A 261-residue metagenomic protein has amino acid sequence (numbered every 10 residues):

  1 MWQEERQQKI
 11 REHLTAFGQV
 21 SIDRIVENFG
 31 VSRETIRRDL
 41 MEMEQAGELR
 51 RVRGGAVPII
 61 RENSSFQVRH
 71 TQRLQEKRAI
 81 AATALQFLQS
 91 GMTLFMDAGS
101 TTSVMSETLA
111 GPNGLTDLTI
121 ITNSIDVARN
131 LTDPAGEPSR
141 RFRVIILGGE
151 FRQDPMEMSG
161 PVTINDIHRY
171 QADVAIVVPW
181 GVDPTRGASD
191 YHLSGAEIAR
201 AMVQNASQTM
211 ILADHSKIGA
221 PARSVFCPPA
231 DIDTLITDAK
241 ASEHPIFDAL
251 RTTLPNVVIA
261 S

Functional and structural regions predicted by a protein language model:
W2-I25, G30-E34, E44-Q45, I121 (+1 more regions): Conserved phosphate- and dinucleotide-binding cores of soluble alpha/beta proteins, encompassing both enzyme active
W2-K9, T15-D23, E27-F29, R33-S100 (+4 more regions): HTH-adjacent hinge/linker in prokaryotic transcriptional regulators
T101-M105, I218-P221: Short glycine/serine/threonine-rich phosphate/pyrophosphate-binding segments that cradle anionic phosphate groups
